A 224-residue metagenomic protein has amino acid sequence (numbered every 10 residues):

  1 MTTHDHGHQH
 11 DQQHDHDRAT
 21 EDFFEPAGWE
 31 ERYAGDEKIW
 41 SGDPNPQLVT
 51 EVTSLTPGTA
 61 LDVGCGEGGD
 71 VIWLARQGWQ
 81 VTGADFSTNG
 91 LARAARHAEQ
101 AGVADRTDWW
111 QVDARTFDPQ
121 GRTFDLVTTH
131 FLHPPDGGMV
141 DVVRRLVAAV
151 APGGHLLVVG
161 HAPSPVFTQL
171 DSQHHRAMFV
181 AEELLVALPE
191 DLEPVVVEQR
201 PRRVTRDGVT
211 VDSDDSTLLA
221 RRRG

Functional and structural regions predicted by a protein language model:
T2-L55, S164: Conserved class I S-adenosyl-L-methionine
G58-G66: Conserved class I S-adenosyl-L-methionine
S87-N89: Conserved SAM/SAH-binding beta-strand->alpha-helix loop
G102-A114: Conserved SAM-binding strand-loop segment of SAM-dependent methyltransferases
R115, P119-L126: A short acidic, Gly/Pro-enriched loop at the edge of an enzyme's catalytic core that lines a small-molecule cofactor
D125-M139: A short SAM/SAH-binding and catalytic strip from SAM-dependent methyltransferases
V140-P152: A short glycine-rich, Lys/Arg-flanked "PGG" loop and its adjoining helix->strand segment in the class I
G153-H161: Conserved beta-strand signature within the Rossmann-like core of class I S-adenosyl-L-methionine
